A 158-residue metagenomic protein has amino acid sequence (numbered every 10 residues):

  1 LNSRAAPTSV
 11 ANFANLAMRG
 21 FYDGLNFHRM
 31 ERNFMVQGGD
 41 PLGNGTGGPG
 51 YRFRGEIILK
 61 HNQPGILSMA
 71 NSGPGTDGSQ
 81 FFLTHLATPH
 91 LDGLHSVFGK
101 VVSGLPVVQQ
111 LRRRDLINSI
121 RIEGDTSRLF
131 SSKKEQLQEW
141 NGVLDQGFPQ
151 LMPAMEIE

Functional and structural regions predicted by a protein language model:
L1-E158: Cyclophilin-like peptidyl-prolyl cis-trans isomerases
